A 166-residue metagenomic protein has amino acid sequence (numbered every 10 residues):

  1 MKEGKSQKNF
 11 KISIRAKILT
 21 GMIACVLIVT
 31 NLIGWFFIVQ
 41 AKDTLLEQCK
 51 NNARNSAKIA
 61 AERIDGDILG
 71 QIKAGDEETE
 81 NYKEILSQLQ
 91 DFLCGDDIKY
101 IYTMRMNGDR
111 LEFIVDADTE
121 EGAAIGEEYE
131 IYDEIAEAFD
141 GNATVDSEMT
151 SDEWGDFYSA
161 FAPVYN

Functional and structural regions predicted by a protein language model:
M1-I12, S87, T119-E120: Non-catalytic regulatory/interaction regions at protein termini and inter-domain linkers
K8-V39: Extreme N-terminal signal-anchor transmembrane helix of membrane signaling/transducer proteins, especially in bacteria
I23, I33-Q71, N81-E84: Membrane-proximal extracytoplasmic alpha-helices
R54, L86-L89, F161: Extracytoplasmic/secreted envelope proteins and their assembly/folding machinery, especially bacterial periplasmic
R63-D116: Extracytoplasmic/periplasmic helical hairpin of the input-sensing domain located between the first two N-terminal
D116-S151: Extracytoplasmic/periplasmic sensor domains and loops in membrane signaling proteins
T144-V145, W154-P163: A short beta-strand signature within small-molecule sensing/ligand-binding domains used in signal transduction
T150, V164-N166: Sensor-regulatory modules in signal-transduction proteins
